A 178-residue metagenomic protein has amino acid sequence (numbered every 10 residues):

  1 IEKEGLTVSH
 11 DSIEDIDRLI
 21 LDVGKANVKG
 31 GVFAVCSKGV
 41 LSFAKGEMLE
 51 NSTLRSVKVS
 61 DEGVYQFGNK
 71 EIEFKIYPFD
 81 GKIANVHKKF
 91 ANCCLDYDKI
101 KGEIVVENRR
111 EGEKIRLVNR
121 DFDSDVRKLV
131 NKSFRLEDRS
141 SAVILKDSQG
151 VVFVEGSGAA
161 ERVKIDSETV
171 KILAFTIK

Functional and structural regions predicted by a protein language model:
I1-K178: AMP-forming adenylation/ATP pyrophosphatase catalytic core
